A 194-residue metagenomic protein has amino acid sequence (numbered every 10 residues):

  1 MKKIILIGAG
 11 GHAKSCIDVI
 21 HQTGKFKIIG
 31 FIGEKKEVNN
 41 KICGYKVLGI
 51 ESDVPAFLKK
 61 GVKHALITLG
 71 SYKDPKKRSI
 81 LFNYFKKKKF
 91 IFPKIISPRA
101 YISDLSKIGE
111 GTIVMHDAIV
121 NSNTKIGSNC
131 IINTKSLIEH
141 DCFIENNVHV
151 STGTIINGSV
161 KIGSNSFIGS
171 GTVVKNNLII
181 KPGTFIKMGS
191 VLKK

Functional and structural regions predicted by a protein language model:
M1-K3, K60-G61, K87, K194: Short, Lys/Arg-enriched, disordered terminal segments
K2-D18: Glycine-rich adenosine-cofactor-binding loop
K3, K27-I29, H64, I91: Residues at the starts of beta-strands that form the adenosine-phosphate
I17-V19, R78-L81, I126: Short amphipathic alpha-helical segments
T23-I42: NAD(P)-binding Rossmann-fold cofactor-contacting core
N39-S97, Y101: Phosphate-bearing ligand-interacting subdomains that bind or position ATP/ADP/UDP/GDP/NAD(P) or nucleotide-linked
K94-K194: Structural signal for interior beta-strand "rungs" in well-ordered beta-sheet cores of soluble enzyme domains
